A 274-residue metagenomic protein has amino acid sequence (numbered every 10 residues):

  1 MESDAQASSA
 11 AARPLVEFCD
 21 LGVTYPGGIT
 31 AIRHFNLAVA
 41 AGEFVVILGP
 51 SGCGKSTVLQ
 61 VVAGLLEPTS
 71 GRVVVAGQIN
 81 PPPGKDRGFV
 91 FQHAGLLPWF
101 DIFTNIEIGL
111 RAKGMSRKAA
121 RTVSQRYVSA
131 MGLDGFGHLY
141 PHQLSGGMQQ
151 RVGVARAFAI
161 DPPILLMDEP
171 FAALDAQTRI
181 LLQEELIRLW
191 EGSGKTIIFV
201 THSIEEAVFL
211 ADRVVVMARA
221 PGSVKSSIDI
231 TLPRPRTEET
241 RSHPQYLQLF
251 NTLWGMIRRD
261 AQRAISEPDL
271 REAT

Functional and structural regions predicted by a protein language model:
L48-P50: The feature captures the beta-strand-to-loop junction immediately N-terminal to the Walker
A63: Helix-to-loop junction immediately C-terminal to a conserved catalytic motif
G71-P83: Conserved ABC transporter NBD signature motif
F100-I108: Short coil-to-helix segment of the ABC ATPase nucleotide-binding domain corresponding to the Q-loop/switch region
R111, K118-F136, R188: Conserved ABC ATPase "signature" region
L139-H142, I160: Conserved signature/switch motifs of ABC ATPase nucleotide-binding domains
L165-D168: Catalytic Walker B motif of ABC-type/P-loop ATPase nucleotide-binding domains
